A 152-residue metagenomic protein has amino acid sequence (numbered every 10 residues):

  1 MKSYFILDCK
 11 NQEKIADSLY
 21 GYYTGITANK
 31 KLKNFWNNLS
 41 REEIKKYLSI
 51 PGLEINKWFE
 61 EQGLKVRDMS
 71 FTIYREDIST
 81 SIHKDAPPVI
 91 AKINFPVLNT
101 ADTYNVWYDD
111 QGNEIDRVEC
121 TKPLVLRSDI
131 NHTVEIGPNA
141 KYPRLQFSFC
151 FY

Functional and structural regions predicted by a protein language model:
M1-K65, S70: Non-heme Fe(II)/2-oxoglutarate
E13, N38-L39, N99-A101, H132: Short loop/turn segments at secondary-structure transitions that flank enzyme active sites
G52-N56, I73-I82: Short acidic (Asp/Glu) patches
G63, A86-V89, N139-K141: Intrinsically disordered, low-complexity regulatory regions enriched in Ser/Pro/Gly/Thr and acidic residues
R67, I78, A91: Short beta-strand or tight-loop elements that sit immediately N-terminal to catalytic metal-binding acidic residues
I73-R75, D85-D102, C150: Short, conserved beta-strand element in jelly-roll/cupin
T80-K84, V134-G137: Catalytic micro-motifs at enzyme active sites that drive phosphoryl/nucleotidyl and oxygen chemistry
V106-Y152: Catalytic core of Fe(II)/2-oxoglutarate
